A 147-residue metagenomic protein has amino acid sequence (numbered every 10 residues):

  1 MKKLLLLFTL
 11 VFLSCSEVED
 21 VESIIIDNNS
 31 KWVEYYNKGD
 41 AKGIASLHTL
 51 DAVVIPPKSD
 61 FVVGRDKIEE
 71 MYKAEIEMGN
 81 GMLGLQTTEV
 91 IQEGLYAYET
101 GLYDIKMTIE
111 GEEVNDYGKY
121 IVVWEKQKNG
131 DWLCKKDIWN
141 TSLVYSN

Functional and structural regions predicted by a protein language model:
L4-L13: Sec-dependent N-terminal signal peptides
S16-V18: Bacterial signal peptide processing site
E22-N28, A41-L95, L102, V114-N115: A solvent-exposed, acidic/Ser-Thr-rich amphipathic alpha-helical stretch
K31-W32: Generic hydrophobic alpha-helical segments
V90-A97, E112, E125-D131: A short, structured loop/turn motif at beta-sheet edges
G101-M107: Generic short beta-strand segments
Y117-L143: Short beta-strand edge/turn micro-motifs at domain boundaries
